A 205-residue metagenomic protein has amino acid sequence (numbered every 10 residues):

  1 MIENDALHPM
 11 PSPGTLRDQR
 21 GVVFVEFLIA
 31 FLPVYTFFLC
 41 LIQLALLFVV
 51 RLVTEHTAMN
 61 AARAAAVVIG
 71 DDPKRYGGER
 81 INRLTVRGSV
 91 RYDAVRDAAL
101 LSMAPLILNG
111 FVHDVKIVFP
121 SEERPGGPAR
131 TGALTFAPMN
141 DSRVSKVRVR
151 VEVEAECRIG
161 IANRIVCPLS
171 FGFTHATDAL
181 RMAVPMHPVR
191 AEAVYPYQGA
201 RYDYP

Functional and structural regions predicted by a protein language model:
M1-P9, V67-P205: Short, conserved structural patches
L7-L32: Glycine-centered recognition micro-motifs in short, flexible terminal segments and loops
E26, T36-L39, A133, H175: Generic, low-specificity signal for short hydrophobic/alpha-helical stretches with a mild N-terminal bias, encompassing
E26-F27, L39, V49, V153-E156 (+1 more regions): Broad hydrophobic/π-residue packing in well-ordered secondary structure
L28-F48, M59: C-terminal juxtamembrane segment of a hydrophobic transmembrane alpha-helix
L44, T57-P73: N-terminal alpha-helical signal peptides/signal-anchor transmembrane segments
